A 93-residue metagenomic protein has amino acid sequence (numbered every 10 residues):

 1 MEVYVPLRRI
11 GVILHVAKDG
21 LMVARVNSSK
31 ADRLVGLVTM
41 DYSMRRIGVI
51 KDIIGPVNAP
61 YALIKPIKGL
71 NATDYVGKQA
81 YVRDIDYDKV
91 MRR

Functional and structural regions predicted by a protein language model:
M1-R93: Peripheral interaction segments used for macromolecular assembly
